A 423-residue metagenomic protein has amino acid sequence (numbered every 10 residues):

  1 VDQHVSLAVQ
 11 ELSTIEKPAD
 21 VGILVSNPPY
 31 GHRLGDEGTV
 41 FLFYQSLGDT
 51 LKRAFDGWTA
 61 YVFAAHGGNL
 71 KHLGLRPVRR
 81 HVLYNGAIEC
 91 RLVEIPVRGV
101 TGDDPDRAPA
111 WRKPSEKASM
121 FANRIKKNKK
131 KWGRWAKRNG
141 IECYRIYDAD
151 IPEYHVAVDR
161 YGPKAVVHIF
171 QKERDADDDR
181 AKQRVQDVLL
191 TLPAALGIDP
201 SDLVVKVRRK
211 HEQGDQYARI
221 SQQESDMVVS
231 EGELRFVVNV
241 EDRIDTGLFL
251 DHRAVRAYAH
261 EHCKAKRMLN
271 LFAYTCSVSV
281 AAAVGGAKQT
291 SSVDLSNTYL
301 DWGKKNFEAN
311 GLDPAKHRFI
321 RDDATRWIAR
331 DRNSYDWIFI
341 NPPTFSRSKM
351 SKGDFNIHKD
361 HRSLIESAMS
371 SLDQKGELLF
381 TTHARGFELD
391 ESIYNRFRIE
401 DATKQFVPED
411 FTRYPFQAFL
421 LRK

Functional and structural regions predicted by a protein language model:
V1-A110, D242-I244, L248-A257, H262 (+4 more regions): Class I S-adenosyl-L-methionine-dependent methyltransferase catalytic core
N85-A87, R138, D148-I151, S221 (+2 more regions): A short catalytic or substrate-binding loop motif that flags glycine-/basic-rich loops and adjacent residues that bind
G99-Y161, H168-D187: Non-catalytic nucleic-acid substrate-recognition regions in nucleic-acid-modifying enzymes
K137-C143, R209-H211, D401-K404: Short Pro/Gly-enriched beta-strand edge/turn motifs at strand-loop
C143, Y147-D159, A181-F249, A257: Non-catalytic substrate-recognition/targeting regions of SAM-dependent transferases
L271: Conserved beta-strand/loop positions that form the S-adenosyl-L-methionine
